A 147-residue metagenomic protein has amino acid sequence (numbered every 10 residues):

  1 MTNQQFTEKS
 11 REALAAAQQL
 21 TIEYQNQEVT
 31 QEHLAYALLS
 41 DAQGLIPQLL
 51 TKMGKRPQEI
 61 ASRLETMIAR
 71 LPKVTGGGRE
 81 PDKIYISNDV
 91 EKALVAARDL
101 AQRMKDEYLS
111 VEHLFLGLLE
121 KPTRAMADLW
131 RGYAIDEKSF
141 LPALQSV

Functional and structural regions predicted by a protein language model:
M1-V147: Histone-fold recognition with a strong bias for associated Lys/Arg-rich disordered tails
